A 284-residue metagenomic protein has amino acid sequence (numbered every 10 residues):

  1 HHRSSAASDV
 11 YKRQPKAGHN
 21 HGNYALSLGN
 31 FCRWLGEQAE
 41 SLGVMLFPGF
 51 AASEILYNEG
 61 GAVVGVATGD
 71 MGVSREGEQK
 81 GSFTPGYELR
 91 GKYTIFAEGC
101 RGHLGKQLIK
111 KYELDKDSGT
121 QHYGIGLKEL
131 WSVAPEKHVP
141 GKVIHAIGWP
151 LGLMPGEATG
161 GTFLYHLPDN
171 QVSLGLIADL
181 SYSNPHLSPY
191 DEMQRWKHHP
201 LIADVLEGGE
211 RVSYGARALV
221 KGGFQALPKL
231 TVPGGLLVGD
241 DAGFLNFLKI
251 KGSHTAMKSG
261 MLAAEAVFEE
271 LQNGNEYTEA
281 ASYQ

Functional and structural regions predicted by a protein language model:
H1-A7, Y11: Single conserved hydrophobic/aromatic residue that forms the stacking wall/gate of nucleotide- or nucleobase-binding
G18-E37, F47, S183-S188: Short beta-strand to alpha-helix junction loop
N20-Y24, L28, T84, K116 (+1 more regions): Alpha-helix N-cap/helix-initiation motif
E40-D204, L262: Predominantly flavin-linked oxidoreductase catalytic cores and closely associated redox partners
S118, N184, A226-K229, F247-T255 (+1 more regions): Alpha-helix capping and helix-loop boundary segments enriched in small/acidic/polar residues
D204-G215, N275-A280: Flexible, glycine/charged-enriched surface loops at secondary-structure junctions
R217-F247: FAD-binding beta-loop-beta segment adjacent to the flavin cofactor pocket
G243-K249, M261, E265-Q284: Active-site-proximal substrate-binding core of FAD-dependent oxidoreductases
